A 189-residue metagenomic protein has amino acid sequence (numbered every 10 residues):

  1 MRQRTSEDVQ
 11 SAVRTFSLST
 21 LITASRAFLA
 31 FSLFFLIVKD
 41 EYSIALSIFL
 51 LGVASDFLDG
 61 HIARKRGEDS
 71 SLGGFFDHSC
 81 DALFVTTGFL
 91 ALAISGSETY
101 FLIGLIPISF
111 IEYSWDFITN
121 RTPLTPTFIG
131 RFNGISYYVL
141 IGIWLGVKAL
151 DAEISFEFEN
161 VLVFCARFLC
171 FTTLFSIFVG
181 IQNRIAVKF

Functional and structural regions predicted by a protein language model:
M1-F16, H78-F189: A feature for the membrane-embedded catalytic helix bundles of lipid/isoprenoid biosynthetic enzymes
T20-F75, G88-A91, E98-P107, F156-F175: Membrane-embedded alpha-helical segments that form the functional core of polytopic membrane enzymes, especially those
